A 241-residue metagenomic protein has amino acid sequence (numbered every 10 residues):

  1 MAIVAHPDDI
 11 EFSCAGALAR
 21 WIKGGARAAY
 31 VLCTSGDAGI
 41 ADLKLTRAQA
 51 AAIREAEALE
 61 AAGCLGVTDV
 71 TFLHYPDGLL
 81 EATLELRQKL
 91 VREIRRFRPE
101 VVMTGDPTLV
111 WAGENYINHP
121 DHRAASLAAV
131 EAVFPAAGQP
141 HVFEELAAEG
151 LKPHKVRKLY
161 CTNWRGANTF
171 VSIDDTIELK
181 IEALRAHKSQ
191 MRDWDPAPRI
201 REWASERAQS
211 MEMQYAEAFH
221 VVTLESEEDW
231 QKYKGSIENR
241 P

Functional and structural regions predicted by a protein language model:
M1, L84-P241: Metal-dependent de-N-acetylase/amidase catalytic core
M1-R98, H220, K232, E238: Active-site rim/loop-helix segments in enzyme catalytic domains that contact anionic ligands
